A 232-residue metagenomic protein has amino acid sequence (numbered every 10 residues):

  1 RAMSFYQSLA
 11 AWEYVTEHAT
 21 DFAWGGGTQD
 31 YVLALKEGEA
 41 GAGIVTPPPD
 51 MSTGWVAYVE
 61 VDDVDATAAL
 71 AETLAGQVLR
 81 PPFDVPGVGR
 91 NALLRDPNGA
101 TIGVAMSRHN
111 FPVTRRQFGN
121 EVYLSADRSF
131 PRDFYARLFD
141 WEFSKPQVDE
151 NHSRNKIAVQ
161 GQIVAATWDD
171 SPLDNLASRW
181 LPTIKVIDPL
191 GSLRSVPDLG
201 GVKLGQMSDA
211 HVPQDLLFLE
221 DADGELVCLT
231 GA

Functional and structural regions predicted by a protein language model:
R1-E39, T73, F83-G89, Y123-Q162 (+2 more regions): Core segments of cupin and vicinal oxygen chelate
R1-M3, G54-A57, A105-D133, L138-S144 (+2 more regions): N-terminal beta-strand motif that seeds the catalytic metal site of vicinal oxygen chelate
T16, T46, T167-D169: Surface-exposed beta-strand edges and flanking loops
A19-P112: Active-site-adjacent scaffolding segments
Y31-A34, T46-L70, R90-L94, F118-D127 (+2 more regions): Vicinal oxygen chelate
D50, V78, R137-D140, K185: Short low-complexity stretches enriched in small and charged residues
E72-Y123, K145-I163, W168-P172, L193-A232: Vicinal oxygen chelate
